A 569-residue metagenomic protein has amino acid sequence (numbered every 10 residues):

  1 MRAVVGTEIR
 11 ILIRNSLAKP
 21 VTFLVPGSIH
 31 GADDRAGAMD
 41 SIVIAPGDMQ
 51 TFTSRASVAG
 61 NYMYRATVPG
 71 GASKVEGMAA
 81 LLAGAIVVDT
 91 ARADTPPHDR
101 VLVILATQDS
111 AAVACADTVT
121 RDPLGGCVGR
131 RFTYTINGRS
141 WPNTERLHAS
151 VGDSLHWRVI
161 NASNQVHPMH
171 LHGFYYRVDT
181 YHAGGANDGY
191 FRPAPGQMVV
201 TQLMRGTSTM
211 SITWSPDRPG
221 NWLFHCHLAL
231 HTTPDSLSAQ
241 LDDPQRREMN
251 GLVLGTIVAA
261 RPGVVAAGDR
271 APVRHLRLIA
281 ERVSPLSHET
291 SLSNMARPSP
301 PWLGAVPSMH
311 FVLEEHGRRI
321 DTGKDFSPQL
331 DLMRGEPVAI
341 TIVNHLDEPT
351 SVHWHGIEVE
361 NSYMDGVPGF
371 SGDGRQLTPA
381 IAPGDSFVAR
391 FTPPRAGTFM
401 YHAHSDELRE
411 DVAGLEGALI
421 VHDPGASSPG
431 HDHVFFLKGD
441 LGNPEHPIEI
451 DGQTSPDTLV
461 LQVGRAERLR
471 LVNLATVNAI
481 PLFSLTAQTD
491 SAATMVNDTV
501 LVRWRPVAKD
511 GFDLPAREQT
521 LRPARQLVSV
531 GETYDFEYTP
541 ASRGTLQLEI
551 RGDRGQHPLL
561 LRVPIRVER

Functional and structural regions predicted by a protein language model:
M1-T51, T95-P97, A116-L155, A239-D385 (+7 more regions): N-terminal, post-signal-peptide metal-ligating segments of extracellular/periplasmic oxidoreductases, dominated by
I13, V159, F224-C226, I342 (+2 more regions): Extracellular beta-strand-rich recognition modules
R14-A18, I160-N164, D217-P219, E281-V283 (+3 more regions): Short solvent-exposed strand-capping/beta-turn motif centered on an Asx-Ser/Thr pair
A18-L24, S28-H30, R35-T95, G196-V265 (+4 more regions): Extracellular/periplasmic metallocenter environments
L24-H30, V166-V178, H353-V359, T476-A492: Short acidic, flexible loop segments centered on an aromatic residue
R92-A111, G442: Surface-exposed beta-loop interaction hotspot
D153-R158, Q165-M169, Y176-V178, V200-T201 (+3 more regions): Conserved active-site beta-strand-loop modules that form the wall/rim of enzyme catalytic pockets and either contain
H170-P195, L228-T233, L485-L514: Active/binding-pocket-proximal capping segment
